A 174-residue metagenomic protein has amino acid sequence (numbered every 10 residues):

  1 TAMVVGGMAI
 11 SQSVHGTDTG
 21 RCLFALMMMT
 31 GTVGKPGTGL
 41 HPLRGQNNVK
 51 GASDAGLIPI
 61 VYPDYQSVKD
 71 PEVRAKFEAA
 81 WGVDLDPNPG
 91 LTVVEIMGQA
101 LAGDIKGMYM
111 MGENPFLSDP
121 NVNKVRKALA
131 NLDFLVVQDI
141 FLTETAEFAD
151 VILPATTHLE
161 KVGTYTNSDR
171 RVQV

Functional and structural regions predicted by a protein language model:
T1-A25, M29-P36, P42-V174: Non-catalytic alpha/beta scaffold blocks inside enzyme catalytic domains
